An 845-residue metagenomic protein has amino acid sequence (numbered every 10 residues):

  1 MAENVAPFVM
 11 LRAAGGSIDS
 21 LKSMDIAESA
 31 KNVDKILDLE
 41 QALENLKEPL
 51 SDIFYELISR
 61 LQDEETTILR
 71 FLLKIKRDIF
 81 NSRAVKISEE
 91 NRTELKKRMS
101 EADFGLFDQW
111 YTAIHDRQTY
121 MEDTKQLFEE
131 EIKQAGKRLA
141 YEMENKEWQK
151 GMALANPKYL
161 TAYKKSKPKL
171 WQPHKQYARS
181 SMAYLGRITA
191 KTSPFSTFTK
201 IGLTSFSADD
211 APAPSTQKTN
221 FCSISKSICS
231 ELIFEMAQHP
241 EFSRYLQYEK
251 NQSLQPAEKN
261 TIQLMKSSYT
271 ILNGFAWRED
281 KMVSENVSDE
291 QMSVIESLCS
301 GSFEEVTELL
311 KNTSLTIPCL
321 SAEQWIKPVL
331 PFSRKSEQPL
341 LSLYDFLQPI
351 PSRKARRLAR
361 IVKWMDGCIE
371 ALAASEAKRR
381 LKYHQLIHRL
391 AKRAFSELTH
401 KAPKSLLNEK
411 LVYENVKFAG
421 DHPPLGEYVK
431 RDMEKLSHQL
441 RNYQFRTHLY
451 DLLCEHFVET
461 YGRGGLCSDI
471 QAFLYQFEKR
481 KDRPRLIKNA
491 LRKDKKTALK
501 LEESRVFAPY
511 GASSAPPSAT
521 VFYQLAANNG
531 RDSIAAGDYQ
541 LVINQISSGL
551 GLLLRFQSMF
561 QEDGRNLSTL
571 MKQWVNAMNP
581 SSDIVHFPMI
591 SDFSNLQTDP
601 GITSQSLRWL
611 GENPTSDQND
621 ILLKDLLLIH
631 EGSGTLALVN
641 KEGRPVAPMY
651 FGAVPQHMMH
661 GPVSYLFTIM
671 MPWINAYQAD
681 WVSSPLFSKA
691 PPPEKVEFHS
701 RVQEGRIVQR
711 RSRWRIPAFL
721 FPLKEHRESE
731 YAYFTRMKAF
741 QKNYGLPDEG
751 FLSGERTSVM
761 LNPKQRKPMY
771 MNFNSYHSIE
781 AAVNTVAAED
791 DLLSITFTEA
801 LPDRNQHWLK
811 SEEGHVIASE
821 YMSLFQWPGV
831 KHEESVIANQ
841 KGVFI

Functional and structural regions predicted by a protein language model:
M1-S223, S314-G601, T635-V639, S753-G754 (+1 more regions): Type-3 copper protein
A2-M10, A183-C299: Acidic, low-complexity/disordered tracts enriched in E/D and polar residues
L264, L272-F275, I295, P328-L330 (+3 more regions): Short helix/loop capping segments that flank catalytic or ligand/cofactor-binding pockets
A276-K281, S288-I295, H438-N442, H660-V663 (+1 more regions): Glycine- and acidic
M282-G301, R441-F445, L449, E459-R463: Extended amphipathic alpha-helical scaffold segments
S300-N312: Short acidic, hydrophobic short linear motifs in intrinsically disordered regions
L552-A800, S811, S823, N839: C-terminal structured domains
